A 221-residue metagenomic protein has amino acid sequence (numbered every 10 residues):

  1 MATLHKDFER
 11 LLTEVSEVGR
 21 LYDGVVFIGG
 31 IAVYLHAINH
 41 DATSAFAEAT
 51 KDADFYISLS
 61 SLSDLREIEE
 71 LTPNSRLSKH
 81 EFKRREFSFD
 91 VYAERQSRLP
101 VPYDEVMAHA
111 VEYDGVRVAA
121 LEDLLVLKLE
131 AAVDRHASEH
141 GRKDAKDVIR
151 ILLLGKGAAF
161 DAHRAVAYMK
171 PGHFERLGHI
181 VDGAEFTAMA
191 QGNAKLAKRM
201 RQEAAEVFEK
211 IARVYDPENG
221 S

Functional and structural regions predicted by a protein language model:
M1-S221: Compositionally biased terminal segments of proteins
